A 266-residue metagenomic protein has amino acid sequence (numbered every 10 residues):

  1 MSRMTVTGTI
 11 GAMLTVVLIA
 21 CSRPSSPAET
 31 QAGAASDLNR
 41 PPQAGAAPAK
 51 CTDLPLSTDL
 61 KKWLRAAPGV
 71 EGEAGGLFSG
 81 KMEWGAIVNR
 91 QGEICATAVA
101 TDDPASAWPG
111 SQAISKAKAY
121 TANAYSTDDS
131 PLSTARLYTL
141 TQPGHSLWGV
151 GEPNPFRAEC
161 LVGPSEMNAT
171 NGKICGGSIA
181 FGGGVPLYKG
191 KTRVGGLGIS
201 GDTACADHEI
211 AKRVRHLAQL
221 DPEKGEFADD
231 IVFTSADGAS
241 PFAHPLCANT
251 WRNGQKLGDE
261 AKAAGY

Functional and structural regions predicted by a protein language model:
M1-I10: Bacterial N-terminal signal peptides that target proteins for export
G11-T15: Core hydrophobic alpha-helical transmembrane segments of single-pass membrane proteins
L18-A20: C-terminal motif of bacterial Sec signal peptides marking the signal peptidase cleavage site
S22-P24: Bacterial signal peptide processing site
P27, G33-Y266: Flexible, solvent-exposed loop/hinge segments and secondary-structure transition points
